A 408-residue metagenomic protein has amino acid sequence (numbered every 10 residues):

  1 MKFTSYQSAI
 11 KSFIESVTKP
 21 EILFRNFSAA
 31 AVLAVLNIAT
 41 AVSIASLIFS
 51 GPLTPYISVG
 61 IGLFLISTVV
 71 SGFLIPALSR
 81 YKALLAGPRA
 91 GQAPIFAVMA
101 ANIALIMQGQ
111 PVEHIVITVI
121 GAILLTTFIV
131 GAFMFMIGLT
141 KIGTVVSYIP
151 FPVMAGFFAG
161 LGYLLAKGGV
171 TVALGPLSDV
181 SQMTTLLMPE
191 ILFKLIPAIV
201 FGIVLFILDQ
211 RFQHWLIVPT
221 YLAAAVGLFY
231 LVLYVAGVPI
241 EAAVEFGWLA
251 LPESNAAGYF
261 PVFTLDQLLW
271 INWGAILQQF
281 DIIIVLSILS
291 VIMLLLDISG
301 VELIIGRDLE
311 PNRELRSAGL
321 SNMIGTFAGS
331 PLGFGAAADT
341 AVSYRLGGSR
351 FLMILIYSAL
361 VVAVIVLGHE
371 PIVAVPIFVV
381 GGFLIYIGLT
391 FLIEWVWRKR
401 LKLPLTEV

Functional and structural regions predicted by a protein language model:
K2-V408: Transmembrane helical cores of multi-pass ion-transport proteins
